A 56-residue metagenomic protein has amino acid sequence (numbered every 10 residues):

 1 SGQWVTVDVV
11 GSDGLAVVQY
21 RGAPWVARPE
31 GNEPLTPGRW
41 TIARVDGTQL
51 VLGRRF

Functional and structural regions predicted by a protein language model:
G2-F56: Terminal membrane-proximal soluble interaction domains of membrane-associated proteins
